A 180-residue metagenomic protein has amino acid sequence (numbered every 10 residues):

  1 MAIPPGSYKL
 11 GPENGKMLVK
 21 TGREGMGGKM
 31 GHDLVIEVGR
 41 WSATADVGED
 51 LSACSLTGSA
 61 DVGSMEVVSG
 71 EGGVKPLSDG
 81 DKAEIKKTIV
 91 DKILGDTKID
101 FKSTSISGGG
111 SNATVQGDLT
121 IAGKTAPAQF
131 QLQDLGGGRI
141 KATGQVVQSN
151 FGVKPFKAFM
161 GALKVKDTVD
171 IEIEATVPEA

Functional and structural regions predicted by a protein language model:
M1-A180: Low-complexity, acidic/polar, glycine-enriched regions of mature
